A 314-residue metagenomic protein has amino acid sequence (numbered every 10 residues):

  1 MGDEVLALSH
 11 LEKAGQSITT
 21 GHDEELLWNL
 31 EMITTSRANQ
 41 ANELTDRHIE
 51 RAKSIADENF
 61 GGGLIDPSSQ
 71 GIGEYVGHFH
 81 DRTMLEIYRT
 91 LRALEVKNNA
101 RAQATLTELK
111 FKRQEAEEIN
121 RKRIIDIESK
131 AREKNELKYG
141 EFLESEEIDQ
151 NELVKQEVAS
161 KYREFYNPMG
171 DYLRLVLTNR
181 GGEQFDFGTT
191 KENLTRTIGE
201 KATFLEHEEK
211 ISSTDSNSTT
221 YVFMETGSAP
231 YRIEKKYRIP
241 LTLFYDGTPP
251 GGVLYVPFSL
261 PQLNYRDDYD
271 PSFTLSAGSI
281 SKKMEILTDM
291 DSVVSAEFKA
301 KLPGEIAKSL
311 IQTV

Functional and structural regions predicted by a protein language model:
M1-G2, L6, L30, S36-Q40 (+3 more regions): Hydrophobic/aromatic side-chain positions at a characteristic register within alpha-helices of tetratricopeptide repeats
G2-K13, A41-I65, R101-R121, I127-L153 (+2 more regions): Helix-turn-helix repeat elements of alpha-solenoid scaffolds
A14-G21, R196-I198: Solenoid-like repeat scaffolds
H22-D23, I72, F79, E157 (+1 more regions): Inter-repeat boundary and helix-capping residues of tandem alpha-helical solenoids
E24, E31, T35, D81-L91 (+2 more regions): "A position-specific structural signal for the A-helix of alpha-solenoid helical repeats
E25-E31, G63-I65, I87, A104 (+3 more regions): Alpha-solenoid helical repeat scaffolds
G61-F79: Signal peptide-directed extracytoplasmic domains
R113, I119-R174, T178-V314: N-terminal amphipathic/basic membrane-interacting segments and domains, especially the gasdermin N-terminal
